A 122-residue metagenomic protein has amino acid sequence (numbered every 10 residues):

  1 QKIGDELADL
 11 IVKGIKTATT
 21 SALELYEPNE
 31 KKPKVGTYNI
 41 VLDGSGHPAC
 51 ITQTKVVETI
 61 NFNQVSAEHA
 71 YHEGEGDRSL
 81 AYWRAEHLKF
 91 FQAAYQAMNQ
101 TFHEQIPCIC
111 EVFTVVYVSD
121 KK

Functional and structural regions predicted by a protein language model:
Q1-Y26: Compositionally biased, charged N-terminal/linker segments
E27-K32: Short, surface-exposed secondary-structure edge patches
V35-L42: Loop/turn positions that initiate beta-strands
G44-G46: Short polar/acidic secondary-structure junctions
A49-E58: Short beta-strand-centered aromatic/proline hotspots
I60-Y71: Short, solvent-exposed secondary-structure boundary/capping segments
D77-K122: Contiguous surface segments at macromolecular interaction interfaces
